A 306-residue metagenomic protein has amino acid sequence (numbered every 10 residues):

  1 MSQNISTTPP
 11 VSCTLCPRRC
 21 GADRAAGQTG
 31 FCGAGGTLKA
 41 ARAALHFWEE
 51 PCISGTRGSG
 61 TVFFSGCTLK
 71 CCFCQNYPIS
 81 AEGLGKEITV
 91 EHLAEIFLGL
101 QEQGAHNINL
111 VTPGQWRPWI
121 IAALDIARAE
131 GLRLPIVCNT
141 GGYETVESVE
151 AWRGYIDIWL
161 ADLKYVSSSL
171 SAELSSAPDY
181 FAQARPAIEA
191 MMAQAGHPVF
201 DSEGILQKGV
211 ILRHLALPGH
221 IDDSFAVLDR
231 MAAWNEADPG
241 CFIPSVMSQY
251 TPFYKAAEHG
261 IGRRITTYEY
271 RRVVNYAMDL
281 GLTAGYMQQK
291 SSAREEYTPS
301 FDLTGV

Functional and structural regions predicted by a protein language model:
M1-T29, H197-V306: Auxiliary Fe-S-binding modules of radical SAM enzymes
M1-T68, C72, N76-A81, F301-L303: N-terminal [4Fe-4S]-dependent radical SAM core
A40-T61, E95-P113, G285-M287: Short Fe-S-cluster ligation motifs
C72-N76, E82-E87, I120-A123, S148-V149: Short, conserved acidic/polar surface loops in the N-terminal third of protein domains
P78-N107, Y276: Conserved alpha-helical substructure of the radical SAM core
K86-V90, A177, F181, R263-T267: Flexible, glycine- and charge-enriched loops at secondary-structure boundaries
T89, Q115-W116, S292-A293: Positions that flank functional sites
E95-H259: Conserved AdoMet/S-adenosylmethionine-binding subsite of the radical SAM
